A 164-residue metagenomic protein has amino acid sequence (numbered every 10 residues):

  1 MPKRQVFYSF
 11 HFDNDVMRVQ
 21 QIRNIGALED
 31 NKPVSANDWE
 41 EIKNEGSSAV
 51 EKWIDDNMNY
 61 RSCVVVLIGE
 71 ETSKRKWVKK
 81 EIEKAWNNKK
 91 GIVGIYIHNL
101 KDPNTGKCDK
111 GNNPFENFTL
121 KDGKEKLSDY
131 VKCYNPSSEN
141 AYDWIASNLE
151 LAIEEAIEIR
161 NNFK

Functional and structural regions predicted by a protein language model:
M1, Q5-F7, R18, P103-K164: C-terminal interaction surface of TIR/SEFIR-family domains
M1-C63, I145, L149-K164: Conserved N-terminal substructure of TIR/SEFIR domains
D13-D15, N99-D102: Conserved nucleotide-binding/hydrolysis micro-motifs of P-loop NTPases
Q21-N24, K79-I82, K107-K110: Short, glycine/charged-enriched secondary-structure capping and boundary segments
G26-E29, K84-N87, N113-P114: Short, low-complexity, polar/charged sequence segments that are solvent-exposed and flexible
P33-S35, G94, K132: Structural signal for conserved beta-strand scaffold positions within catalytic alpha/beta enzyme cores
S48, R75-K76, N113-E116: Flexible, active-site-adjacent loop/turn segments at secondary-structure boundaries
N57-K101: Conserved beta-strand-loop-alpha-helix hinge of the TIR/SEFIR fold
